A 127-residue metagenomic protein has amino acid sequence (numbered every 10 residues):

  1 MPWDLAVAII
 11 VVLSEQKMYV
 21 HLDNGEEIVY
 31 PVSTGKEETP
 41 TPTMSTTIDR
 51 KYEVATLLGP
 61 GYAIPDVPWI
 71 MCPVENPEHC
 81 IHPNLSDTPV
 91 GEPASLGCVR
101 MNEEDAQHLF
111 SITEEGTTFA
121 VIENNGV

Functional and structural regions predicted by a protein language model:
M1-D4, T39-T43, Y52-V127: Exported/periplasmic cell-wall-interacting domains
M1-T47, F119-V127: Intrinsically disordered, low-complexity, Pro/Ser/Thr/Asn/Gly/Ala-rich spacer/linker segments adjacent to signal
